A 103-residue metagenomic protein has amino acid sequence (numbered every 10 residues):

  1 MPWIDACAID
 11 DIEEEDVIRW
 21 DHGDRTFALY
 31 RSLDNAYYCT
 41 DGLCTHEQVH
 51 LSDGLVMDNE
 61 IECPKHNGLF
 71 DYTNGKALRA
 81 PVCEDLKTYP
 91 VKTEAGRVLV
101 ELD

Functional and structural regions predicted by a protein language model:
M1-H22: Zn-dependent metallo-beta-lactamase
D16-D103: Rieske [2Fe-2S] iron-sulfur-binding domain
